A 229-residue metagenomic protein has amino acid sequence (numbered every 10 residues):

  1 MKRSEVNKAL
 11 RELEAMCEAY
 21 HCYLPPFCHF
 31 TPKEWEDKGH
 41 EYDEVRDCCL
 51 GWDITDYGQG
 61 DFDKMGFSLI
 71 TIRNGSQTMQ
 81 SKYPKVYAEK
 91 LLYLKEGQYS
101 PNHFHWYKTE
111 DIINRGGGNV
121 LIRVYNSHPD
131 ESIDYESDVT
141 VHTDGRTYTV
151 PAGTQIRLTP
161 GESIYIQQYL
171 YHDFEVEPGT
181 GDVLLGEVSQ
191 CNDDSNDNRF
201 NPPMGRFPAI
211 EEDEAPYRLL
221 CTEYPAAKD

Functional and structural regions predicted by a protein language model:
M1-Y87, P216-E223: A short, N-terminal "cap"/entry segment at the start of jelly-roll beta-barrel domains of the cupin/DSBH fold
Q77-A88, Y99-D111, R115-G116: A short beta-loop-beta micro-motif enriched in histidine and acidic residues
K90, E110-D111, T154, E162: Short, conserved secondary-structure segments in the cores of folded domains
K95, A152-G179, L185-Q190: Conserved metal-binding segment of the jelly-roll/cupin
K95-E96, K108-E110, N114-D130, D134-Y135 (+1 more regions): Glycine- and acidic-residue-biased ligand/ion/polar-headgroup-sensing regions
N102, R123, F174-E175, N196: Short helix/loop capping segments that flank catalytic or ligand/cofactor-binding pockets
P129-Y148, E175-D229: Double-stranded beta-helix
